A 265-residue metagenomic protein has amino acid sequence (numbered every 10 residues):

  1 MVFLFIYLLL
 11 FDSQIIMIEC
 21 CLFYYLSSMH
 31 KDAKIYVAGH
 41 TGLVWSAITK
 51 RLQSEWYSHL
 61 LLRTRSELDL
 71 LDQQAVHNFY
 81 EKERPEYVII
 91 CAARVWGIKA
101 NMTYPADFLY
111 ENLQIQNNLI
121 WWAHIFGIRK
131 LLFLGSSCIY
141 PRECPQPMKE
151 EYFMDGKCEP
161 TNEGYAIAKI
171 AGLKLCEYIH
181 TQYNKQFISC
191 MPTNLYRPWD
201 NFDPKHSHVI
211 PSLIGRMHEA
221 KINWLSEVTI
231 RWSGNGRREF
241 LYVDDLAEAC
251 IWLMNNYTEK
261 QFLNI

Functional and structural regions predicted by a protein language model:
K34-L52: N-terminal Rossmann NAD(P)H-binding glycine-rich loop of SDR-like oxidoreductase domains
A38, C91-A92, L131-S136, C190-P192: SDR active-site strand-loop-helix element
H59-V76: Adenosine-cofactor binding site in Rossmann-like domains, unifying the SAM/SAH pocket of S-adenosylmethionine-dependent
Q74-L113: NAD(P)H-binding glycine-rich loop region in Rossmannoid oxidoreductase-like domains and their noncatalytic homologs
L113-L119, A168-C176, I210: Conserved catalytic Lys-bearing alpha helix of Rossmann-like short-chain dehydrogenase/reductases
N117-N162: Conserved Rossmann-fold NAD(P)-dependent oxidoreductase catalytic core, especially the SDR/UDP-sugar
C144, I170, L195-S212, I222-S226 (+2 more regions): Glycine/proline-rich active-site loop of Rossmann-fold NAD(P)-dependent oxidoreductases
P160-M191, I214-A220: Active-site Tyr-X1-5-Lys
